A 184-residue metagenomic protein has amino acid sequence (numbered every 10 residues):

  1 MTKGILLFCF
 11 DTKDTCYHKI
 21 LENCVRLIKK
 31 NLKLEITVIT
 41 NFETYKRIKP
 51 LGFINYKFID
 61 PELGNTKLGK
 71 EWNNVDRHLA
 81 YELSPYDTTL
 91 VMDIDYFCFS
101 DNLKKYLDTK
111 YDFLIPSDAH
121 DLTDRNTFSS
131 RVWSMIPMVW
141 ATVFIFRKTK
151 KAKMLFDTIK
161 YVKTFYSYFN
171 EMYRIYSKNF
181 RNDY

Functional and structural regions predicted by a protein language model:
M1-Y184: Glycosyltransferase catalytic domains, chiefly GT-A lineage
